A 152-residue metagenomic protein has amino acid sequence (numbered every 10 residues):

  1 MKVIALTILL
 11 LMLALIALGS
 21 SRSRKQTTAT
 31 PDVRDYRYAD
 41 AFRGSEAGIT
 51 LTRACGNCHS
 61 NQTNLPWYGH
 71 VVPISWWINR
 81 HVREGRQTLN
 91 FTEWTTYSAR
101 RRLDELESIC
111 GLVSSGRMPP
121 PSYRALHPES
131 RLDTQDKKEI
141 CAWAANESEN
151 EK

Functional and structural regions predicted by a protein language model:
A5-S21: Hydrophobic membrane-insertion alpha-helices, especially the h-region of bacterial N-terminal signal peptides
S20-T27, K152: Polytopic transmembrane helical bundles with strong interfacial aromatic enrichment
T27-L51: Electrostatic cytochrome c docking/interface patches
E46, T50, P73, W77 (+4 more regions): Extracytoplasmic/secreted proteins, especially bacterial periplasmic and envelope-associated proteins
L51-T63, M118, I140: The canonical Cys-X-X-Cys-His
L65-R80: Acidic helix-start/capping segments at beta-turn-to-alpha-helix junctions
W76-L126: Extracytoplasmic electron-transfer domains, predominantly the class I c-type cytochrome c fold
S115-R117, R124-E151: C-terminal capping alpha-helices of c-type cytochrome domains
